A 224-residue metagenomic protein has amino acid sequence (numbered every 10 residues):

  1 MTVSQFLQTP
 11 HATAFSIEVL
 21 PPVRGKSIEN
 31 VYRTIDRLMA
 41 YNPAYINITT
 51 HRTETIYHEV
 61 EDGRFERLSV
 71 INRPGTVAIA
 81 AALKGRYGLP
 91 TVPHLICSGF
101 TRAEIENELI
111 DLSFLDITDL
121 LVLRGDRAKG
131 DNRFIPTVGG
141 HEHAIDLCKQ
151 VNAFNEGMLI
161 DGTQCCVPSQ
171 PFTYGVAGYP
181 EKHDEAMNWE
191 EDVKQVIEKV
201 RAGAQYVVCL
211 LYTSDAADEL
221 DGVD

Functional and structural regions predicted by a protein language model:
M1-S16, D161-S169: N-terminal amphipathic alpha-helix/helix-capping segment at the start of soluble metabolic enzymes
V3-Q5, E29-D36, Y41-A44, I48-Y87: Glycine-rich, positively charged N-terminal anion/phosphate-binding segment
F15-V19, I46-I48, T91-L95, L120-V122 (+2 more regions): Hydrophobic faces of well-ordered beta-strands that scaffold small-molecule active sites in alpha/beta enzyme cores
I17-N30, V92-A103, G175-E190: Active-site mouth loops of central-metabolism enzymes
E18, I46, L112, K199 (+1 more regions): Conserved, mostly hydrophobic/aromatic
R64-V92, H141-C165, S169: Alpha-helix-loop-beta-strand connector modules within alpha/beta enzyme cores
R102-A153: Flexible, glycine-rich active-site loops centered on histidine and acidic residues that chelate a metal or position
Y212-E219: Conserved small/polar residues in nucleotide/adenosyl-binding loops
